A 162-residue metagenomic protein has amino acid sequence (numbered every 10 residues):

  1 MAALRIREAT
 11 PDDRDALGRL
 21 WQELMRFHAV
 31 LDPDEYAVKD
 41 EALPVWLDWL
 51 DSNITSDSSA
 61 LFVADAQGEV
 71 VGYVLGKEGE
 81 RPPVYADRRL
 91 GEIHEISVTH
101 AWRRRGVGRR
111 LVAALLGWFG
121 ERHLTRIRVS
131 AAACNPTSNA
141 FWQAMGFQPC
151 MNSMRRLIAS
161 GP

Functional and structural regions predicted by a protein language model:
M1-D15, S160-P162: Conserved N-terminal entry element of GNAT/NAT acetyltransferase domains
M25-W49: Conserved GNAT-fold acetyl-CoA-binding loop/helix
D48-F62, E92: A short helix-loop-beta-strand connector motif used in the catalytic cores of GNAT acetyltransferases and, in some
V63, E69-E78, E92, S97: Conserved beta-strand in the GNAT
E80-I93, R103, P149-C150: A conserved beta-turn-beta hairpin within the catalytic core of GNAT-like acetyltransferases that forms part
T99, R110-R126: Conserved acyl-CoA
T99-A101, R105, C134: Active-site acidic-Proline motif in GNAT/NAT acetyltransferases
R109, E121, A133-M151: Conserved active-site alpha-helix within GNAT-family acetyltransferase domains
